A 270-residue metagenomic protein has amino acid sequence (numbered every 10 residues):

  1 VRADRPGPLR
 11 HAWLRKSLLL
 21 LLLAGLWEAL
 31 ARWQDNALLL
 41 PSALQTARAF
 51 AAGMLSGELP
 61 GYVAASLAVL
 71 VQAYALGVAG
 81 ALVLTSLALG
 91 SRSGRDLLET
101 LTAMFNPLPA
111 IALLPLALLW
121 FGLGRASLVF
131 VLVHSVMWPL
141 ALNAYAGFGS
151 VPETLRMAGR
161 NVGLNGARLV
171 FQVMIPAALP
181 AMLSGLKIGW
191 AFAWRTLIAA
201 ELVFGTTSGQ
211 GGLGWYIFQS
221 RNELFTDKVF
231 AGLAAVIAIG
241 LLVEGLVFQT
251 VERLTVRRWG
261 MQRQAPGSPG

Functional and structural regions predicted by a protein language model:
A3-R10, R32-L76, W215: Periplasmic/extracellular loop-to-transmembrane helix junction in inner-membrane transport proteins
G7-Q34: N-terminal signal-anchor transmembrane alpha helix
Q72-T102: Transmembrane-helix boundary motif in ABC transporter permease subunits
R92, G149, T226, F230-G270: C-terminal transmembrane helix and the adjacent membrane-cytosol boundary/short C-terminal tail of inner/organellar
A103-P139, A146-G147: Generic hydrophobic transmembrane alpha-helix motif, especially the helices
L119, L197-T226, F230, A235 (+1 more regions): Glycine-rich helix-loop "coupling/hinge" segments at transmembrane-helix boundaries in multipass transporters
F130, H134, G166-A200, A231 (+1 more regions): Transmembrane alpha-helices
F148-T154, A158-A178: Short helix-to-coil transition segments within interhelical loops that connect adjacent transmembrane helices
